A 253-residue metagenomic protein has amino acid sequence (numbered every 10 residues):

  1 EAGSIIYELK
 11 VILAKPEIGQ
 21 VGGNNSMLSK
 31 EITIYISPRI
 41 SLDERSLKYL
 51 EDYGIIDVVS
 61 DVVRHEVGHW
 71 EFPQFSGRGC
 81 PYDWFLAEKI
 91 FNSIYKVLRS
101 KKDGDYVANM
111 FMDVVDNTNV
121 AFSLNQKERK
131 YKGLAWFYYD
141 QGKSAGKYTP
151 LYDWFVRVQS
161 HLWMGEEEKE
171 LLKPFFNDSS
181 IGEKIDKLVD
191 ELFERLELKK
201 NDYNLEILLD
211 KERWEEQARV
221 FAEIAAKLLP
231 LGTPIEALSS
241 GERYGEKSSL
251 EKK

Functional and structural regions predicted by a protein language model:
E1-K253: Short, functionally important secondary-structure microenvironments
